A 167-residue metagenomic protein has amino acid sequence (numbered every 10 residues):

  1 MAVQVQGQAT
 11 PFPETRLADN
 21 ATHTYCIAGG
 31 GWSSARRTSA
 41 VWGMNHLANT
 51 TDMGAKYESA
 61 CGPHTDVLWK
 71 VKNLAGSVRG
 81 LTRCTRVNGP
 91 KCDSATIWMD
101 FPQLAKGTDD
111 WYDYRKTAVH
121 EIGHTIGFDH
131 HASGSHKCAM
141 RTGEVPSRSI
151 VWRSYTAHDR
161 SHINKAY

Functional and structural regions predicted by a protein language model:
A2-Y167: Zinc-dependent metalloendopeptidases
